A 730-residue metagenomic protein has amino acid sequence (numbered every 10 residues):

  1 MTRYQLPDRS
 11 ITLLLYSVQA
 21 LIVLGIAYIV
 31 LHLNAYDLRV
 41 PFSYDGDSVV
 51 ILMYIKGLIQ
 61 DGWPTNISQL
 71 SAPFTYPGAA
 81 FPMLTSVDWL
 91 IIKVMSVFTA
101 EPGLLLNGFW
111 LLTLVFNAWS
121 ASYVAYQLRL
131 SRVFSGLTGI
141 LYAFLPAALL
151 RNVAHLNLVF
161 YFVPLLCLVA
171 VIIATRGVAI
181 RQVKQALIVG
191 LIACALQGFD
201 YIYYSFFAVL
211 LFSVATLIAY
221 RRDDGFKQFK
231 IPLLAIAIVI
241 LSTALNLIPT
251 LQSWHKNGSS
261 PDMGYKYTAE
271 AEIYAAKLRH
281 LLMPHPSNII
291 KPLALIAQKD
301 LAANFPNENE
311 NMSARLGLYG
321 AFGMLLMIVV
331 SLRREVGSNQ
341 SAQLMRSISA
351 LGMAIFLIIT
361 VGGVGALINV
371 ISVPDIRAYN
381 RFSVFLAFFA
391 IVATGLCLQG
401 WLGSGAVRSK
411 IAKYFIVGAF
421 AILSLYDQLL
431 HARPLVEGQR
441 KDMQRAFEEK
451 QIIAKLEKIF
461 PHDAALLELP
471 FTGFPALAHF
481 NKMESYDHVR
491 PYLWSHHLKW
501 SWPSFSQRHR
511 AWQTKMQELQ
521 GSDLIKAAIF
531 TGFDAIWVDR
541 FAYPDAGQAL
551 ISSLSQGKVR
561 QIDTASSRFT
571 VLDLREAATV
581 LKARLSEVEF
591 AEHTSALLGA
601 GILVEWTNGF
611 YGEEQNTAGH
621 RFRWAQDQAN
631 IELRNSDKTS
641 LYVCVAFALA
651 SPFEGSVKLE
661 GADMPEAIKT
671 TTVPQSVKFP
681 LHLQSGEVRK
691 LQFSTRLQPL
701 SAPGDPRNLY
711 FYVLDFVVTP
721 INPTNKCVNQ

Functional and structural regions predicted by a protein language model:
M1-N34, I231-I238, V329-S349, Y414-G418: Start-transfer (signal-anchor) and selected internal transmembrane alpha helices of multi-pass inner/ER membrane
V23-A27, F109-L128, R132-Y220, V239 (+1 more regions): Membrane-embedded helix bundles of polyisoprenyl
V23-N117, A143-Y161, Y274-A275, R279-N311 (+2 more regions): Membrane-interface coil-to-helix junctions
P41-D45, R151-L158, D262-K266, I296-L318 (+3 more regions): Membrane-helix boundary/interfacial segments in multi-pass membrane proteins
S213, L234-L241, V392, L398-L429: Signature aromatic-anchored transmembrane alpha helix within multi-pass, membrane-resident enzymes that catalyze glycan
L247-I328: Periplasmic/ER-lumenal interhelical loops and adjacent helix-loop junctions in multi-pass membrane proteins
Y267, E272, A419-S595: Extracytoplasmic
A583-S640, A646-S651, Q698-Q730: Glycan-recognition and processing domains
